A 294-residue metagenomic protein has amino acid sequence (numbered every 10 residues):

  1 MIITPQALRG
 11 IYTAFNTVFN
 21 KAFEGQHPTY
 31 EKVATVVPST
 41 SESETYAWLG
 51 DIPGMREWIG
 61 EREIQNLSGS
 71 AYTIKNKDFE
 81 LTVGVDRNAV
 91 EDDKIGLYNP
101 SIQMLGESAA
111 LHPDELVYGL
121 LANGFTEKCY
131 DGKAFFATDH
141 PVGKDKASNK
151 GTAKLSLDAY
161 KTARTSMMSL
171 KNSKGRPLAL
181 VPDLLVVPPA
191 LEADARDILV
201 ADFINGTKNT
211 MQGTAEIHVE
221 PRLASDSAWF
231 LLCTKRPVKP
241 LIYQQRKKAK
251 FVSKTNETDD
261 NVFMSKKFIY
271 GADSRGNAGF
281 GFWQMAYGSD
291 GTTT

Functional and structural regions predicted by a protein language model:
M1-S43, Q244-K250, N256-T258: N-terminal catalytic cores of peptidoglycan-degrading enzymes
I2-I3, A7-R9, T138-S173, A179-L184 (+1 more regions): Sequence/fold signature of self-assembling virion shell proteins
N20-K77: Assembly/oligomerization interface modules of large self-assembling protein complexes
S41, T45, G69, T73 (+4 more regions): Short, charged/polar micro-motifs that form catalytic or ligand-binding hotspots
N76-E91, G143-D145, A179-P182: Glycine-rich, often proline-containing surface loops adjacent to acidic residues and nearby aromatics that form
E80-T82, Q103-S108: Contiguous, well-ordered alpha-helical segments that form the cores/surfaces of helical PPI scaffolds
D93-G96, P100, E107-S169: Alpha-helical scaffold segments that mediate packing/assembly in large oligomeric complexes
